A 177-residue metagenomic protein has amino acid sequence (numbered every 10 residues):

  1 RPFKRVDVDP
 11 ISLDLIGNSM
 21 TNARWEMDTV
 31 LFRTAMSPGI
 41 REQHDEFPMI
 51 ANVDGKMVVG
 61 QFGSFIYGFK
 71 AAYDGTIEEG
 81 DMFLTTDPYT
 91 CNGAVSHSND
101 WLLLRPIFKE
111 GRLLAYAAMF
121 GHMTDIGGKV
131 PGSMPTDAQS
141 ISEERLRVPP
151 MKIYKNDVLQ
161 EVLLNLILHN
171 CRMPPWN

Functional and structural regions predicted by a protein language model:
R1-Y67, H169, N177: Long, charge-dense accessory insertions within large macromolecular proteins
I11, G60, N92-N99, G132-Q139 (+1 more regions): Alpha-helix capping and helix-loop boundary segments enriched in small/acidic/polar residues
T34-P38, E46-F47, A72-Y73, T90-A94 (+1 more regions): Generic recognition of flexible, low-complexity loop/linker segments
I40-Q43, D74-I77, V95-S98, E110 (+3 more regions): Solvent-exposed alpha-helices and their adjacent loops that cap or buttress functional pockets in soluble metabolic
N52-G60, Y67-G93: Regulatory sensory and allosteric helical modules in signal-transduction proteins and certain transcription factors
F65-G75, T124-S133: A short, polar/charged loop-to-alpha-helix boundary motif
D87-Y89, S96-G121: Phosphate/diphosphate-binding loops
F108-N177: Mobile "lid/hinge" segments at catalytic clefts and subdomain interfaces of large enzymes
